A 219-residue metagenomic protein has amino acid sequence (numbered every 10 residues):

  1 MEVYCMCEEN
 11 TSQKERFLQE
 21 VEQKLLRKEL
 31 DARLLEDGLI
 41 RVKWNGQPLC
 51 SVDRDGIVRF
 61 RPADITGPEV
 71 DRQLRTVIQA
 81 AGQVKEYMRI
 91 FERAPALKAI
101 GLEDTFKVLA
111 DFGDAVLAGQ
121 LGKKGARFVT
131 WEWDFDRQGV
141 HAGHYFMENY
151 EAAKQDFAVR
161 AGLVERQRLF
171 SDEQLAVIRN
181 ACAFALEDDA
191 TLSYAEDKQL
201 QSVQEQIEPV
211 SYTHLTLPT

Functional and structural regions predicted by a protein language model:
C5-D37, W44, L97-L102: Non-catalytic accessory regions used for complex assembly or targeting
L74, I78-Y87: Extended, non-transmembrane interaction/recognition domains
K85-R127: Short N-terminal "domain-start" leader segments that mark the transition from disordered tails or signal peptides into
G119-G143: Short aromatic-glycine-(Arg/Gly/Cys) micro-motifs in beta-strand/loop hairpins
Q138-Y150, Q167: A short, exposed loop/beta-hairpin motif centered on an aromatic-Gly-Thr core
N149-A161: A short, charged, amphipathic alpha-helix used as a generic interaction element across diverse proteins
R166-E208: Charged/polar low-complexity intrinsically disordered segments, enriched in acidic residues
T213-T219: Conserved small/polar residues in nucleotide/adenosyl-binding loops
